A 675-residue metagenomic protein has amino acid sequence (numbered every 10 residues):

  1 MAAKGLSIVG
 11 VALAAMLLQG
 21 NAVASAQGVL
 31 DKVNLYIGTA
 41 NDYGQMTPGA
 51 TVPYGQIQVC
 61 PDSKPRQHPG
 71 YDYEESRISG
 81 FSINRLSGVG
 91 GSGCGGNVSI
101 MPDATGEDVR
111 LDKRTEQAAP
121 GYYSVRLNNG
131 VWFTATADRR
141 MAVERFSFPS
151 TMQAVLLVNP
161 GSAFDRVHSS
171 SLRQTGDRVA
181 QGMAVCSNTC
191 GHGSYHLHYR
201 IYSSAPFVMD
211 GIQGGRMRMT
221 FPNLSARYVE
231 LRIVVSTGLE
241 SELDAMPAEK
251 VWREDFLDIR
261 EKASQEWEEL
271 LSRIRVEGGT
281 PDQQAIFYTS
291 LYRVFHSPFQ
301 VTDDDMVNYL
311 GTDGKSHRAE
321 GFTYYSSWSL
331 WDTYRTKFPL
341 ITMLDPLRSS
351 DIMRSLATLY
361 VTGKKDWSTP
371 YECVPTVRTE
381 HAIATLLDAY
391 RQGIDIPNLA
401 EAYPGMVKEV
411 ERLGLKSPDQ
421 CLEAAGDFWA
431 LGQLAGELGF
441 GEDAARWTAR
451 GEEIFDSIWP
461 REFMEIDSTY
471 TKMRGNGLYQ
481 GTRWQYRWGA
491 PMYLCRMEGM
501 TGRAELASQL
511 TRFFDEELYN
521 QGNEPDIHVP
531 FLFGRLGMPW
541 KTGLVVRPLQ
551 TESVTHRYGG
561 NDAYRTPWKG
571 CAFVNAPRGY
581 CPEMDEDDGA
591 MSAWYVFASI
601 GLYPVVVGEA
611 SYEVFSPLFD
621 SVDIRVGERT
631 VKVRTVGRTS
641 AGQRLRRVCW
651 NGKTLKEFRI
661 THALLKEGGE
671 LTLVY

Functional and structural regions predicted by a protein language model:
M1-G10: Bacterial N-terminal signal peptides that target proteins for export
M16-V23: C-terminal segment of classical bacterial N-terminal signal peptides
A24-F338, T342-A384, R391-G414, D419-C421 (+10 more regions): Accessory carbohydrate-recognition regions in carbohydrate-active enzymes
E423-D427: Hydrophobic, small-residue-rich alpha-helical packing segments that form membrane-like cores
W459-G475: Long, well-ordered, tryptophan-enriched scaffold segments
T639-G652: Surface-exposed interfaces of beta-sheet-rich extracellular modules
